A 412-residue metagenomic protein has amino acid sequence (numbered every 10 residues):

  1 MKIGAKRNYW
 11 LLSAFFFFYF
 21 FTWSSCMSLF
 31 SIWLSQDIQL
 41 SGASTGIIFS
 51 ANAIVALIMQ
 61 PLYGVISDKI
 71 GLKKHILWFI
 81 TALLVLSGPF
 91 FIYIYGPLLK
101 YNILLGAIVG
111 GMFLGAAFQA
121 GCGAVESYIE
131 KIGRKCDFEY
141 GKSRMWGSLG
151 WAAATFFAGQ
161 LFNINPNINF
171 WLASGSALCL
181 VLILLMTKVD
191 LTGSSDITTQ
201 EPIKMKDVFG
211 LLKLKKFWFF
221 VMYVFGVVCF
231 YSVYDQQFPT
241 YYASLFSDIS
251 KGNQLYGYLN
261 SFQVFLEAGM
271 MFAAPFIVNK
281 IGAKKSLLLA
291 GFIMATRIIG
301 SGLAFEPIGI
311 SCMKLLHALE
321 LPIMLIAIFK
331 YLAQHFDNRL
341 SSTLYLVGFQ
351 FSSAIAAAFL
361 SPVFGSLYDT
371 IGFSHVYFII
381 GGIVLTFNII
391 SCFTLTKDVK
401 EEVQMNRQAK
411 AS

Functional and structural regions predicted by a protein language model:
M1-K6, K188-V221, S247-D248: Juxtamembrane intracellular "pre-TM" segments in multi-pass secondary transporters
K2-A53, W218-F246: Helix-loop boundary and gating motifs at the non-cytosolic
L34-S35, I66-D68, M145, Q160-N163 (+3 more regions): Interfacial helix-cap and linker-helix signal at transmembrane-aqueous boundaries of multi-pass secondary transporters
D68-A82, N279-G291: Cytoplasmic membrane-interface "Motif A"-like loop-to-helix N-cap segments of 12-TM Major Facilitator Superfamily
K73, Q160-A177, G365-V384: A membrane-interface helix-boundary motif in multi-pass transporters
A82-K100, I293-F305: C-terminal ends and interior cores of transmembrane alpha-helices in multi-pass membrane transporters/permeases
G110-G147: Cytoplasmic helix-loop-helix junction between adjacent transmembrane helices in 12-TM secondary transporters
R339-T370: A late C-terminal transmembrane helix in Major Facilitator Superfamily
